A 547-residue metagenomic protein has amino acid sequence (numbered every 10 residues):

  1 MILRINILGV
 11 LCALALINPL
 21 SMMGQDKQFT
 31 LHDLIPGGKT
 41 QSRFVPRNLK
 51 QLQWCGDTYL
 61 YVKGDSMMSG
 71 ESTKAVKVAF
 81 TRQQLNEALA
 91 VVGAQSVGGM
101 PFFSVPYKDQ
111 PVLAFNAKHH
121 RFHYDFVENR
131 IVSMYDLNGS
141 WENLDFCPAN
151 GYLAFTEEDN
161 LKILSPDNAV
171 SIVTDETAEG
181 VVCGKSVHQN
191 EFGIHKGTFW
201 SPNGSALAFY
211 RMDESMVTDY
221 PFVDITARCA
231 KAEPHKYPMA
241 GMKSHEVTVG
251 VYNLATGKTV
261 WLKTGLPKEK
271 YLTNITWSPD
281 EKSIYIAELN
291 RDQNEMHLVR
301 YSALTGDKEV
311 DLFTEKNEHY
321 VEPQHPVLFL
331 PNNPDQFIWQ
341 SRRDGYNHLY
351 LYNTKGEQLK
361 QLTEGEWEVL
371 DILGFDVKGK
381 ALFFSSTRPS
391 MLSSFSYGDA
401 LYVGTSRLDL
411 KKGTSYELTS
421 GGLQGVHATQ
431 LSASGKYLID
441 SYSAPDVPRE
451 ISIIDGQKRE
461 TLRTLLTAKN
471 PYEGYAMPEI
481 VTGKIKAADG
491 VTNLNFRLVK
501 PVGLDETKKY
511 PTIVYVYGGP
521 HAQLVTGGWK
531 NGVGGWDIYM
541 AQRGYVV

Functional and structural regions predicted by a protein language model:
M1, K236, Y285, Q336 (+2 more regions): Generic hydrophobic alpha-helical membrane-segment signal
M1-K27: Bacterial Sec-dependent N-terminal signal peptides
I2, N18, T30, F80-Q84 (+1 more regions): Short, solvent-exposed coil/turn linker segments
N6-L8, C147, D489: Generic alpha-helix initiation/capping and coil-helix boundary signal
G24-A428, K436-Y437, P445-R449, I454 (+2 more regions): Beta-propeller folds
L34, T218-D219, E281, S420 (+1 more regions): Serine-hydrolase catalytic core recognition
